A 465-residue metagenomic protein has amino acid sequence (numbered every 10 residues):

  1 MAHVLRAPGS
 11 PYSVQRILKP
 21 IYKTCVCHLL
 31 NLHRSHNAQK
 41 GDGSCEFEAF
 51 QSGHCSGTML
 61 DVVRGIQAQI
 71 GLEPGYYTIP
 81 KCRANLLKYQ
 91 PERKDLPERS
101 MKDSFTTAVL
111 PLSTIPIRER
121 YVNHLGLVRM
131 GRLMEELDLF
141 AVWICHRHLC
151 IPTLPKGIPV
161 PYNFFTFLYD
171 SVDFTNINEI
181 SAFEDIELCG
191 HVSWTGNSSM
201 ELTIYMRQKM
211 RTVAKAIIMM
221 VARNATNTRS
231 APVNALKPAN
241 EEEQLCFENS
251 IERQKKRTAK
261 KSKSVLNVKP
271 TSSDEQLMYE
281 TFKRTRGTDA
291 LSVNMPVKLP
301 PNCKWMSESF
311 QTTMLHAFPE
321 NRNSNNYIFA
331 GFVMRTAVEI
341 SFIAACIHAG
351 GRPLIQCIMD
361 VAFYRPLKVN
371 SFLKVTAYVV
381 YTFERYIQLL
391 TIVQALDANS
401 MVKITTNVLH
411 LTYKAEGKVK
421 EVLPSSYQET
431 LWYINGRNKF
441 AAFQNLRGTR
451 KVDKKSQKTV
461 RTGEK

Functional and structural regions predicted by a protein language model:
M1-L18: N-terminal chloroplast transit peptides
N31, N37-L86, N178-E184, C189-P270 (+2 more regions): HotDog/MaoC-like acyl-thioester-processing domains
G43-R129, E243-A330, G448-K465: Catalytic strand-loop segment that frames the active site of acyl-thioester-processing enzymes
S100-T107, R132, D185-E187, E201 (+5 more regions): Intrinsic-disorder/low-complexity, polar/charged segments enriched in Ser/Thr/Lys/Arg/Asp/Glu/Gln
G126, M130, H146-F167, I177-I180 (+2 more regions): Single-stranded nucleic-acid-binding OB-fold domains
V128-P159, G331-P353: Active-site helix/loop of acyl-thioester processing domains in fatty-acid/polyketide metabolism, spanning hotdog-fold
L154-E187, G350-K374: A cross-kingdom feature marking solvent-exposed beta-strand/loop segments within repeated, beta-rich binding/scaffold
S324, F332-A337, S341, P353-R385: C-terminal, well-structured subdomains that either form a transmembrane helix-short loop-helix hairpin in multi-pass
